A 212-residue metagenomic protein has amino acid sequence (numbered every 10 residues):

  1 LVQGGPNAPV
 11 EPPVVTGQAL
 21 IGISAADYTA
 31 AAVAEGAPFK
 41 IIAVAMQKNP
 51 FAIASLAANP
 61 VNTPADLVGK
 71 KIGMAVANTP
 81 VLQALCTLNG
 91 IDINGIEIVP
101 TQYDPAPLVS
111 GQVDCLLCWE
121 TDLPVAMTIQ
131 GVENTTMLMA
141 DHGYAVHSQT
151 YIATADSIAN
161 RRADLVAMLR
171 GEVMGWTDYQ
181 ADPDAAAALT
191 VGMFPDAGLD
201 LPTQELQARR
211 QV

Functional and structural regions predicted by a protein language model:
L1-S110, D114-E120, T136-L138, A145: Short, glycine-/small- and polar/acidic-enriched structural segments that line small-molecule recognition paths
A52-V61, H147-A163: A bilobed periplasmic-binding-protein/Venus flytrap-type ligand-binding module shared by bacterial periplasmic
G69-I72, G111-V113, D156-I158, M174-Y179: Second-shell loop/turn segments in exported
L117, V146-A155, L169-V173: Active-site-proximal catalytic alpha-helix in oxidoreductases
L123: SAM-dependent methyltransferase catalytic-core segment centered on the flexible catalytic loop and adjoining short
A126-D141, V146: Extracytoplasmic/periplasmic substrate-binding proteins
A159-V212: Secondary-structure end/capping motifs
